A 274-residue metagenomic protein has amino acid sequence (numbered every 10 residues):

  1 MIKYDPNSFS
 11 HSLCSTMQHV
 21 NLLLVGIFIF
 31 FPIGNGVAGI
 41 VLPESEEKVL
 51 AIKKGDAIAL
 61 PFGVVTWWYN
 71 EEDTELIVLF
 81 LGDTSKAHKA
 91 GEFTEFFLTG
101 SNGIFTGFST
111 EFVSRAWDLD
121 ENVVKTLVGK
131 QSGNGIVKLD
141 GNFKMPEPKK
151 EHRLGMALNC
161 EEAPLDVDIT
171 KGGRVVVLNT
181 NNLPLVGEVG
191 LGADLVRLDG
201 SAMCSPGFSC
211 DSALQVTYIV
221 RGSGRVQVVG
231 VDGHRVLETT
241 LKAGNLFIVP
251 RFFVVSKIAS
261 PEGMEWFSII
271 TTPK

Functional and structural regions predicted by a protein language model:
M1-C14, E95-G200, S205: A short, N-terminal "cap"/entry segment at the start of jelly-roll beta-barrel domains of the cupin/DSBH fold
I2-E44, K54, T84-A87, V189-L191 (+2 more regions): Glycine- and acidic-residue-biased ligand/ion/polar-headgroup-sensing regions
H11-C14, F28-F30, V49, A57-A59 (+7 more regions): Conserved hydrophobic/aromatic beta-strand scaffold that supports enzyme active sites
L23, G39-V41, Y69-N70, F80 (+6 more regions): Intrinsically disordered, low-complexity regions enriched in proline, serine, glycine and charged residues
I33-N35, P43, G63-V65, E71-D73 (+5 more regions): An acidic- and aromatic-residue-enriched active-site/binding cleft used to recognize and process polar
E47-L50, D56-L60, T66-Y69, L76-L81 (+1 more regions): Histidine/cysteine- and/or acidic
A51-E71, L198-S201, T240-P261, W266 (+1 more regions): Conserved metal-binding segment of the jelly-roll/cupin
T74-E92, T217, P261-K274: A short hydrophobic beta-strand segment most commonly corresponding to one strand of the jelly-roll/cupin
